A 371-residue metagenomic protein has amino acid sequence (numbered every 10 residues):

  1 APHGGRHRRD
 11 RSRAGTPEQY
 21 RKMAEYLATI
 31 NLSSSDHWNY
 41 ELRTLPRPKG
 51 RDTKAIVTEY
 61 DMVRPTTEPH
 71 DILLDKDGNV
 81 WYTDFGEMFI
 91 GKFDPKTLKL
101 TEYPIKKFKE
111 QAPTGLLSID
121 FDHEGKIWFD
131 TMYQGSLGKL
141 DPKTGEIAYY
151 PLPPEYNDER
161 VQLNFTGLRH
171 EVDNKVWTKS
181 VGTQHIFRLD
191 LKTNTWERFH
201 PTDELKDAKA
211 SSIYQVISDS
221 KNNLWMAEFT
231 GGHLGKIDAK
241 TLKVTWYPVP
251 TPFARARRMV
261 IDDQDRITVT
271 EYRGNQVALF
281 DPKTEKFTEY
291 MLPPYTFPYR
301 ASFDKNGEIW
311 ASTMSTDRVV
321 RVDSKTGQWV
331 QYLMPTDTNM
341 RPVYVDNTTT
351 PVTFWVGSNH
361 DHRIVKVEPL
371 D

Functional and structural regions predicted by a protein language model:
P2-W38, G78-V80, I127, V176: C-terminal capping alpha-helices of c-type cytochrome domains
T44-T66: A short helix->beta-strand "capping" segment at the edge of beta-propeller domains
T58-M62, T101-K109, A148-D158, E197-K206 (+3 more regions): A short beta-strand motif characteristic of beta-propeller blades
P65-D77, K109-E124, E155-D173, L205-K221 (+3 more regions): Beta-rich, blade/repeat-based domains predominating in secreted/periplasmic proteins but also intracellular
V80-G86, I127-Y133, V176-G182, L224-T230 (+3 more regions): Conserved beta-strand positions in repeat-built beta-propeller and related beta-rich domains
F89-K92, S136-K139, H185-R188, H233-K236 (+3 more regions): A short loop-to-beta-strand structural motif that recurs across blades of beta-propeller domains
D94-L98, D141-G145, D190-N194, D238-L242 (+3 more regions): Short loop/turn segments that connect beta-strands within beta-propeller blades
M334-D371: Blade-level signature of beta-propeller repeat domains, shared across WD40, Kelch, NHL, RCC1 and BNR/Asp-box propellers
